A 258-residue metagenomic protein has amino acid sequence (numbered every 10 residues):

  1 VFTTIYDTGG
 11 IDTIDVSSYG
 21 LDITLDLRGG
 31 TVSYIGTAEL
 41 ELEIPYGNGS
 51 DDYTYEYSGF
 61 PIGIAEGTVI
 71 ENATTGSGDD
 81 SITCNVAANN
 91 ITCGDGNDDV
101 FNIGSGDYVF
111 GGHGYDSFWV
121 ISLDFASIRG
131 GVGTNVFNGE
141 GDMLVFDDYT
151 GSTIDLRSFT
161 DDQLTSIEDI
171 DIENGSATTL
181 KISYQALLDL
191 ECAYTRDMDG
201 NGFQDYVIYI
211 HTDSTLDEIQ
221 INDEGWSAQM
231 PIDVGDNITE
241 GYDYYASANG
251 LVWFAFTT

Functional and structural regions predicted by a protein language model:
V1-I11, D79-T179, Y184-D213: Acidic, glycine-rich calcium-binding repeat modules characteristic of RTX/beta-roll and related beta-solenoid repeat
I5-T8, D12-S18, D22-L25: Carboxylate/His-rich catalytic cores and anion/metal-binding grooves
V16-S17, G30, N85: Gly/Ser/Thr/Pro-enriched helix-cap/hinge segments flanking short amphipathic alpha-helices
S17, A73-T75: Acidic, Ser/Thr
T24-N72, Y149, T153-Q163: Acidic/polar low-complexity surface segments
R28-V32, S158-D162, Q185-D189, E224-S227 (+1 more regions): A short, sequence-level motif marking secondary-structure junctions
T37-G59, A193-Q204, Q229-T239: Surface-exposed intrinsically disordered loops and tails
Y55, G59, G67, E71 (+2 more regions): Low-complexity acidic/polar repeat-biased segments
